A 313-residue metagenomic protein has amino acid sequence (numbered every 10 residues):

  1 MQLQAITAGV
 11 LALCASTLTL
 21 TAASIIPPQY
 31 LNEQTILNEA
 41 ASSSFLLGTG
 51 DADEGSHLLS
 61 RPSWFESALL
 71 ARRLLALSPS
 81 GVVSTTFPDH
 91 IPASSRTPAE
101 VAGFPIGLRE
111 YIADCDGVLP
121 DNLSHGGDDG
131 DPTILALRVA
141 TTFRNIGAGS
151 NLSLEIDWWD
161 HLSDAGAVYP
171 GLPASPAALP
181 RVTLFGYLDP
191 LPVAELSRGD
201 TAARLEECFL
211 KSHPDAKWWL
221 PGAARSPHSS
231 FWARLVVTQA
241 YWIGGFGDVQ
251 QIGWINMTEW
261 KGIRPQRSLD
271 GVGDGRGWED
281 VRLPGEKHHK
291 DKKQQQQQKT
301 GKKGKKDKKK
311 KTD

Functional and structural regions predicted by a protein language model:
Q2-L3, A22-A68, L74, L196-D313: C-terminal edge-of-domain segments
Q4-A23: Cleavable N-terminal signal peptides of Sec/SRP-targeted secreted and luminal proteins
S24-A140, R144-G147: An N-terminal domain-cap segment
L77, I106, A148, P176-V182 (+1 more regions): A short, structural micro-pattern
V82, G107-Y111, T183-F185, W232-R234 (+1 more regions): Conserved hydrophobic/aromatic beta-strand scaffold that supports enzyme active sites
A99, V118, G126, R138-S212: Short, structured beta-strand-loop surface elements
P132-A136, E155, L184, A233-L235 (+1 more regions): Short hydrophobic-aromatic micro-motifs
